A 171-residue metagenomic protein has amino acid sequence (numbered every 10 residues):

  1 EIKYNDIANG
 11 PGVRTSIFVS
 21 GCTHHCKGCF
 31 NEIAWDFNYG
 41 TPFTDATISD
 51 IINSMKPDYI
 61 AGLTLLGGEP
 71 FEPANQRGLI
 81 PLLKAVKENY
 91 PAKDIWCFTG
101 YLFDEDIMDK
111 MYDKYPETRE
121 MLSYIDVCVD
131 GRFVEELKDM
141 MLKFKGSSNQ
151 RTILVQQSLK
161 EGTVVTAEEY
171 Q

Functional and structural regions predicted by a protein language model:
I2-G10, K56-D58, K87-Q171: Auxiliary Fe-S-binding modules of radical SAM enzymes
G10-T44: Canonical Radical SAM [4Fe-4S] cluster-binding loop centered on the CxxxCxxC motif and its immediate flanking residues
F18, N75-Q76, D139: Ubiquitous "structural anchor" signal
C22, P70, F133: Hydrophobic pocket-lining residues within nucleotide cofactor-binding pockets
T23-H25, A34, I80-P81, D139 (+1 more regions): Alpha-helix termini
C26, E69, D126: Acidic active-site catalytic centers that drive phospho-/nucleotidyl reactions and related ester hydrolyses
N31-M111, P116-M121: Conserved Radical SAM active-site core
